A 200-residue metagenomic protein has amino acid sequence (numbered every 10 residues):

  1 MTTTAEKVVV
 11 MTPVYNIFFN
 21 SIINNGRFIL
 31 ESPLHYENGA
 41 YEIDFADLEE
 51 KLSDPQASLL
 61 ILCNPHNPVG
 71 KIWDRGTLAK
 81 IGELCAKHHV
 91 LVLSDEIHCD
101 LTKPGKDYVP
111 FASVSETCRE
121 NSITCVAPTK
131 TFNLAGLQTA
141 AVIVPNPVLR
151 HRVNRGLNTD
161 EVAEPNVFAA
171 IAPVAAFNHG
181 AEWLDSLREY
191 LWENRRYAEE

Functional and structural regions predicted by a protein language model:
M1, S21-I22, C85: Short hydrophobic alpha-helical segments of the AMP-binding
M1-K7: Phosphate-binding glycine-rich loop
V8-V9, I22, L60, N67 (+7 more regions): Generic structural signal for small/hydrophobic residues in well-ordered secondary structure, especially within
T12, E31-Y36: Short beta->alpha connector loops at strand-helix junctions that form conserved, small/polar/Pro-enriched
N24-L30: A short helix-loop-beta submotif of the ANL/AMP-binding
N25, K87-H88, C118: Helix C-cap/helix->beta junction micro-motif
L34-K106: Active-site phosphate-binding strand-loop segment of PLP-dependent enzymes
E116-W192: Conserved core segment of the aminotransferase class I/II
